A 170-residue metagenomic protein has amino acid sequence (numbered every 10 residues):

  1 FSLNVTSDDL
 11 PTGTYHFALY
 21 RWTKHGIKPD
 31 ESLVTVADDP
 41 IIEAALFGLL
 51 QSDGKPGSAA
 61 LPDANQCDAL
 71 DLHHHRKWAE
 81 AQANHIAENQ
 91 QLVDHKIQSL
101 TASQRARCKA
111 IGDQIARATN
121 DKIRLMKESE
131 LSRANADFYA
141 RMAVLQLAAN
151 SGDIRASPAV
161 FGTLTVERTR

Functional and structural regions predicted by a protein language model:
S2-R170: Charged, non-catalytic accessory extensions
